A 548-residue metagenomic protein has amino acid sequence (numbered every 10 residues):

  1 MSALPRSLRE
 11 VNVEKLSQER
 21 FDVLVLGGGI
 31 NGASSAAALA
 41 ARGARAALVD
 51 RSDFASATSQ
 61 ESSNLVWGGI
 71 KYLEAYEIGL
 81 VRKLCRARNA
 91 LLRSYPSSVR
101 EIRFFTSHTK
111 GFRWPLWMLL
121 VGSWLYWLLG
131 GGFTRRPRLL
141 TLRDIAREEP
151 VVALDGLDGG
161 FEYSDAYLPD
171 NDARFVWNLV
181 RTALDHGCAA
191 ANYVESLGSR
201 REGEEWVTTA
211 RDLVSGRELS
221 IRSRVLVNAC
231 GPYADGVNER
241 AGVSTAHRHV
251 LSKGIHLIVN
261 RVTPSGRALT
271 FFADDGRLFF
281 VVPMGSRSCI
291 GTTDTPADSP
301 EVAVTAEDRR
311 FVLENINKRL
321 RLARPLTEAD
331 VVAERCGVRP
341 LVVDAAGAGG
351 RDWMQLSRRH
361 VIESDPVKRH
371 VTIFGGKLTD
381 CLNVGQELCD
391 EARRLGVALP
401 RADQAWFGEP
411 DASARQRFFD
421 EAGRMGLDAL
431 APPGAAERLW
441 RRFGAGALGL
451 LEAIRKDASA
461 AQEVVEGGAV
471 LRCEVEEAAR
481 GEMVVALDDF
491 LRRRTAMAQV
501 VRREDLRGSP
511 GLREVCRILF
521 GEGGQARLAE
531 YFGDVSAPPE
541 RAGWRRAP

Functional and structural regions predicted by a protein language model:
M1-V23, A38-R42: Extreme N-terminal leader/targeting segments of oxidoreductases
E19-F21, G216-V225: Core beta-strand elements of the Rossmann-like FAD/NAD(P) dinucleotide-binding domain in flavoenzyme oxidoreductases
A40-Q60: Glycine-rich FAD pyrophosphate-binding loop
N64-E148: Dinucleotide-binding Rossmann-like beta1-alpha1 core, especially the glycine-rich loop that anchors the ADP
A146-H186, V207, I221, T293-P300 (+1 more regions): Helix-loop-beta segment of a Rossmann-like dinucleotide-binding subdomain
D172-N178, T182, S244-C289, T295-P433 (+6 more regions): C-terminal catalytic lobe of FAD-dependent flavoproteins
N192-W206: A conserved short coil-to-beta-strand element within the FAD-binding core of flavoproteins
N228-V243: Flavin (primarily FAD) binding-site architecture
